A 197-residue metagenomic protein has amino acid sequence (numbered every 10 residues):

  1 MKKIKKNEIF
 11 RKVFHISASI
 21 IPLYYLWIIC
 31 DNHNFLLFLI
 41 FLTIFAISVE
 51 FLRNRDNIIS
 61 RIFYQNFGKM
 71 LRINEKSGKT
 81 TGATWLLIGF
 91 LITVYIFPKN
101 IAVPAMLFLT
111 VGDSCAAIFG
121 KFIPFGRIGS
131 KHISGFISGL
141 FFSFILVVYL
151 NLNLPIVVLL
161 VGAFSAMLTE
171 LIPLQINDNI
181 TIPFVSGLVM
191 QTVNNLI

Functional and structural regions predicted by a protein language model:
M1-P124, H132-I197: Hydrophobic alpha-helical transmembrane segments
I128: Active-site-proximal inter-transmembrane loops
